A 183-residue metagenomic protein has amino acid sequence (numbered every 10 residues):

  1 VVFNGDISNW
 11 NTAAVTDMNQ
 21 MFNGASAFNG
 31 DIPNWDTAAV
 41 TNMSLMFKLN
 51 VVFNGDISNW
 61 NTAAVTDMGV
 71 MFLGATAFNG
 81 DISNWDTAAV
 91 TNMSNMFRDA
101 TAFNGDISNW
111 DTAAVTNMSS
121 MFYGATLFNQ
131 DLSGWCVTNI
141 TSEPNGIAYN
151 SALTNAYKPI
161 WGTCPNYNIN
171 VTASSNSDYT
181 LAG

Functional and structural regions predicted by a protein language model:
V1-Y179: Negatively charged
